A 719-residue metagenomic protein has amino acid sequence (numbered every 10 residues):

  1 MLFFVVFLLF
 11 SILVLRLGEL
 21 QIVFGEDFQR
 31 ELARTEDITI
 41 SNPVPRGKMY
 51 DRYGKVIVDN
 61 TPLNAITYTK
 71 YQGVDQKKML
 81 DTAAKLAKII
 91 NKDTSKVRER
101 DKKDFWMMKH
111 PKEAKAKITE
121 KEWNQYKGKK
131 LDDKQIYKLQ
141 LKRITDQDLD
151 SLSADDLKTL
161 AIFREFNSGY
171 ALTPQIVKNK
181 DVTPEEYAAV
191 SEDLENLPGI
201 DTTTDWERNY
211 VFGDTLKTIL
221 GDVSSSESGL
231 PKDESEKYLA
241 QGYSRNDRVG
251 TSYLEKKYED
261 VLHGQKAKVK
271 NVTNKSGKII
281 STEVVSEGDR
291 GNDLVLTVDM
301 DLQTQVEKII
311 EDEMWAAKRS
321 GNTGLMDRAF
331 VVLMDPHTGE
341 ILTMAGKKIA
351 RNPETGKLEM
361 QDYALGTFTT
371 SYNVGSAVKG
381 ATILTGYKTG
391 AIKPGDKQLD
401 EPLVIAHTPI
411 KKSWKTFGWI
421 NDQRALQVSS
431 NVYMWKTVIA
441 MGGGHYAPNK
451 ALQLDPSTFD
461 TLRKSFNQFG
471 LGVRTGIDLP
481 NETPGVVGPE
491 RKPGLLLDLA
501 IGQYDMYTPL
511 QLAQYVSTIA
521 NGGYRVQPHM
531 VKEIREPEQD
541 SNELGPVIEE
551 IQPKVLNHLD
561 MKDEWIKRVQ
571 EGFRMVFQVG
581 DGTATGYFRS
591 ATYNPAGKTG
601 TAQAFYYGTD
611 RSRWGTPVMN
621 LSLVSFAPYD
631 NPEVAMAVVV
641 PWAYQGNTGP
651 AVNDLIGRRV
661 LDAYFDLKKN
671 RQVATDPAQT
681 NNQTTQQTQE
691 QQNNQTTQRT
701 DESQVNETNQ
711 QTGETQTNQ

Functional and structural regions predicted by a protein language model:
M1-D260, V269-I280, S286, V438 (+2 more regions): Membrane-proximal periplasmic segments of bacterial cell-envelope enzymes, especially penicillin-binding proteins
Q29-S41, L302-G324: Short, basic/aromatic recognition patches
S41-P45, K266, G324-R328: Short, small/polar residue-rich loop motifs at catalytic or cofactor-binding pockets
V58, N64, V272-D289, V298 (+5 more regions): Beta-lactam-recognizing serine transpeptidase/beta-lactamase-like catalytic domain environment
K77-K88, A188, E192, K217 (+14 more regions): Solvent-exposed, polar/charged alpha-helical surfaces in well-ordered, non-transmembrane soluble domains, broadly
V190, L254-A267, I280-A316, P677-Q679 (+1 more regions): N-terminal leader/targeting segments and the immediately adjacent pre-domain N-terminus
V547, K554, L655-T715: Short, gly/Ser/Thr-rich active-site loops of penicillin-recognizing serine hydrolases
